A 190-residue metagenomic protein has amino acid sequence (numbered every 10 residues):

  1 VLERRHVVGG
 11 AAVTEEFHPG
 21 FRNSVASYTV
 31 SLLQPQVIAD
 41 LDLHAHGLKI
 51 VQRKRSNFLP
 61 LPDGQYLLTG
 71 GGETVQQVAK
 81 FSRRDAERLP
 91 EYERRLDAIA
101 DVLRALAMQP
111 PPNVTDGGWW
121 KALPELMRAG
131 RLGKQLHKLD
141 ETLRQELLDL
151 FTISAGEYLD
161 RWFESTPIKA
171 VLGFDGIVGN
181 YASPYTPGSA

Functional and structural regions predicted by a protein language model:
V1-H18: Glycine-rich FAD pyrophosphate-binding loop
R4, A26, F174-D175: Fold-independent oxyanion-binding glycine-rich loops and adjacent beta-strand/coil segments at enzyme active sites
H6-V8, R55-F58: Short active-site-proximal "capping" loops at secondary-structure junctions
A12-E15, F58, N180-Y181: Short secondary-structure transition/capping segments
T14-S56: N-terminal FAD cofactor-binding segment of flavoenzymes
H18, L61-P62: Structural motif
P62-G188: Rossmann-like flavin
